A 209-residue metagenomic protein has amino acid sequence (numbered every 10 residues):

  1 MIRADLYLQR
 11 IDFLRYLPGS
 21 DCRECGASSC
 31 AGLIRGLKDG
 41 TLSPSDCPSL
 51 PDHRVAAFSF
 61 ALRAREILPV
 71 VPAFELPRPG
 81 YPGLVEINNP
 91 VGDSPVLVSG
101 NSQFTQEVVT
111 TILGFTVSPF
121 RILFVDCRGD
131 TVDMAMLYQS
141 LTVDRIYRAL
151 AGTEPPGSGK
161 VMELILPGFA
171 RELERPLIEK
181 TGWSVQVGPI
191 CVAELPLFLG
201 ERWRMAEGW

Functional and structural regions predicted by a protein language model:
M1-A4, S20, E24-I178, G182-W209: Conserved mixed alpha/beta catalytic, RNA-binding, or beta-rich assembly cores of soluble enzyme, regulatory
Y7-R23: Immediate flanking context of iron-sulfur cluster ligation sites
